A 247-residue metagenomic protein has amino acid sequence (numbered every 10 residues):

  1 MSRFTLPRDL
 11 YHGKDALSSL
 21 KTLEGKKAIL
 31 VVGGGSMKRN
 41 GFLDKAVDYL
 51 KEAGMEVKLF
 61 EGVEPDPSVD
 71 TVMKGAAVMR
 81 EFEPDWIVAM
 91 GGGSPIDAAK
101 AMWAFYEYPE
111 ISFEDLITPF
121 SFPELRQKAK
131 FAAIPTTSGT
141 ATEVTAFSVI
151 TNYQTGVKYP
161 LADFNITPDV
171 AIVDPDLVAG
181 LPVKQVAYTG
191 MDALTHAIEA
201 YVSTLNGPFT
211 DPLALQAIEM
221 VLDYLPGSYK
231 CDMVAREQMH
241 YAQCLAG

Functional and structural regions predicted by a protein language model:
M1-W86: ATP/NTP phosphate-donor binding region
V32-G34, M90-G92, Y229: Glycine-rich beta-strand-to-loop/alpha-helix junction loops that act as flexible
M37-K38, P95-D97, V178: Short, active-site-adjacent cap segments at secondary-structure transitions
P65-K74, I111-F122, E219-Q243: A short, flexible low-complexity segment enriched in Lys/Arg and Gly/Pro that occurs in N-terminal basic tails
D70-V173: Glycine/threonine-rich beta-strand-loop-alpha-helix active-site module that forms ligand/phosphate-binding
F147-G247: Carboxylate- and glycine-rich phosphate/diphosphate-binding segment that chelates Mg2+/Mn2+
